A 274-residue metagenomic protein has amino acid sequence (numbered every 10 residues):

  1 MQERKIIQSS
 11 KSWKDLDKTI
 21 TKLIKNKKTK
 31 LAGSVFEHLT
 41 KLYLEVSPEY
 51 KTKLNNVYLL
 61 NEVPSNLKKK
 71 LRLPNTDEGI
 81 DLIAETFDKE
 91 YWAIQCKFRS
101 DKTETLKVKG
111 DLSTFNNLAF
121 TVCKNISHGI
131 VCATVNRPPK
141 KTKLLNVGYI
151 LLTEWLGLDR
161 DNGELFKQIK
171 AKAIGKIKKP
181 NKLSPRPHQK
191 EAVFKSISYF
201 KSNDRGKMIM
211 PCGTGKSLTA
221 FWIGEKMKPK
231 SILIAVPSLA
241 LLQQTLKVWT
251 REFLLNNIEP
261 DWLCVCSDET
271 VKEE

Functional and structural regions predicted by a protein language model:
E3-K25, N66-R72, S113, N117-P211 (+2 more regions): ATP-dependent helicase/translocase motor core
K30-C123: Catalytic centers of nucleases
Y91, R205, K230-S231, N256-L263: Residues that mark the start of a beta-strand
A93, I130-C132, I234, C264: Structural beta-sheet core signal
K102-L106, P138-L145, L242-Q244, V271-E274: Switch/connector loops and helix/strand junctions flanking conserved nucleotide-binding motifs in nucleotide-processing
C132-P138, L239, D268-T270: Short beta-alpha junction loops
P229-L254, E269: Conserved Walker A/P-loop ATP-binding site and its immediately adjacent core in helicase/helicase-like ATPase domains
I258-E274: Inter-Walker segment of RecA-like/P-loop motor cores
